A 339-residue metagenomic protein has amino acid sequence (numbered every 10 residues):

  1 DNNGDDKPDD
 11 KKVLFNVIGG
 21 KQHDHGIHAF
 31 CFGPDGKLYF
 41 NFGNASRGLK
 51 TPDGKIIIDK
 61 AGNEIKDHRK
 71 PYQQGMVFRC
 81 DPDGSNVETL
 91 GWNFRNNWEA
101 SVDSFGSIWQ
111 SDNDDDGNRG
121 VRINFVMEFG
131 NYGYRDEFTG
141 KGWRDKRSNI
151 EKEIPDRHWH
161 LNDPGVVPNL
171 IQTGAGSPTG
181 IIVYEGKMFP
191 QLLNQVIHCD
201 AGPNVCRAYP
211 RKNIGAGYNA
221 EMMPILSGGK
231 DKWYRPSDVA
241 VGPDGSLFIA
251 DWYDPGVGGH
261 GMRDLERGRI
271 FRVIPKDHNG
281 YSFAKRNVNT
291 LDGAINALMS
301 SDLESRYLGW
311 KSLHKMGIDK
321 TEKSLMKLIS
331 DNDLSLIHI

Functional and structural regions predicted by a protein language model:
D1-N296, E304-K315: Beta-propeller domains with acidic blade repeats across secreted/periplasmic ectodomains and cytosolic WD/CNH propellers
F283, D319-S324: Flexible loop/turn segments at the boundaries of HEAT repeats in alpha-solenoid HEAT proteins
N296-A297, S324-N332: Alpha-solenoid HEAT/Armadillo-like helical repeat scaffolds in large eukaryotic proteins
S301-D302, N332-S335: Short inter-helical turns and helix N-cap capping residues of alpha-solenoid HEAT/ARM repeat scaffolds
I337-I339: Conserved small/polar residues in nucleotide/adenosyl-binding loops
